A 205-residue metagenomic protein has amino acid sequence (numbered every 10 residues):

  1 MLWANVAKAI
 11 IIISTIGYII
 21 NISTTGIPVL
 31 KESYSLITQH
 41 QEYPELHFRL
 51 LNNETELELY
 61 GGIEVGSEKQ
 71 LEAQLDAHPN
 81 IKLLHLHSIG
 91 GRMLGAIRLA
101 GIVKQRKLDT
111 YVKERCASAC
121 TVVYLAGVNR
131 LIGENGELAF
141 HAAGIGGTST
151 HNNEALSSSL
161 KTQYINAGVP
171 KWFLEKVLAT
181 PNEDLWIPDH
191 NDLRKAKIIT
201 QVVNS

Functional and structural regions predicted by a protein language model:
A4-T24: Hydrophobic membrane-insertion alpha-helices, especially the h-region of bacterial N-terminal signal peptides
L30-Q70: STAS-typified acidic loop motif
L51-L59, P79-L83, F140-G144: Acidic/histidine-rich, surface-exposed loop or edge segments in extracytoplasmic proteins
L59, L84, Y124, L193: Terminal peptide-recognition signature
E68-L75, A96-A100, K104, T121 (+5 more regions): Extracytoplasmic/secreted envelope proteins and their assembly/folding machinery, especially bacterial periplasmic
N80-G95, D109-R115: Short, glycine-/small-residue-enriched flexible loop/hinge segments at domain edges that mediate gating
K104, L108-I145: Glycine-rich beta-to-alpha active-site loop
A142, G146-S205: Charged, glycine-interspersed solvent-exposed loop segments at helix/strand-loop junctions that cap or gate access
